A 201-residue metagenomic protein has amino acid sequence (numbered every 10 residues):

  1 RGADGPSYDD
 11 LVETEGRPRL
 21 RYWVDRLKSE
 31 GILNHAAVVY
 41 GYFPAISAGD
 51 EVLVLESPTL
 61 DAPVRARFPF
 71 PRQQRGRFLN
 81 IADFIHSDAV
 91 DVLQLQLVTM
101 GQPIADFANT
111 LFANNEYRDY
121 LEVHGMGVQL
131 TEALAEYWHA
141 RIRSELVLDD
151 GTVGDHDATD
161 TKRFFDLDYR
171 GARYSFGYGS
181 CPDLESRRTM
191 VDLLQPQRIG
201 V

Functional and structural regions predicted by a protein language model:
R1-L121, L146-D150, G154-D160: Active-site loops and adjacent core secondary-structure elements that bind or stabilize anionic groups
H35-D50, R143-V201: Compositionally biased, low-complexity/repeat regions
Q96, R118-R141: C-terminal substrate/ligand-recognition segments
